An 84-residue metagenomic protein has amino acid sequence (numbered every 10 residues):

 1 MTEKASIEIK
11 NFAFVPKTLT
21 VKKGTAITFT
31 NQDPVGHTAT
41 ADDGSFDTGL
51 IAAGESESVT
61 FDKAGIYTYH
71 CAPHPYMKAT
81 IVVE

Functional and structural regions predicted by a protein language model:
M1-E84: Extracytoplasmic copper-binding redox domains, predominantly the cupredoxin/blue-copper superfamily
